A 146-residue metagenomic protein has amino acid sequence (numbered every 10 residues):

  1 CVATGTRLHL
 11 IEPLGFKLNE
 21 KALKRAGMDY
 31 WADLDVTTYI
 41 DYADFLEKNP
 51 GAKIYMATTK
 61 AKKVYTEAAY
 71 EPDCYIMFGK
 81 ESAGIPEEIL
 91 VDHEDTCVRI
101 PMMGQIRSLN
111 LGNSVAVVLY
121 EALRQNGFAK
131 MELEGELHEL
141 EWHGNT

Functional and structural regions predicted by a protein language model:
V2-T146: Post-transcriptional modification and biogenesis factors for structured RNAs of the translation apparatus
